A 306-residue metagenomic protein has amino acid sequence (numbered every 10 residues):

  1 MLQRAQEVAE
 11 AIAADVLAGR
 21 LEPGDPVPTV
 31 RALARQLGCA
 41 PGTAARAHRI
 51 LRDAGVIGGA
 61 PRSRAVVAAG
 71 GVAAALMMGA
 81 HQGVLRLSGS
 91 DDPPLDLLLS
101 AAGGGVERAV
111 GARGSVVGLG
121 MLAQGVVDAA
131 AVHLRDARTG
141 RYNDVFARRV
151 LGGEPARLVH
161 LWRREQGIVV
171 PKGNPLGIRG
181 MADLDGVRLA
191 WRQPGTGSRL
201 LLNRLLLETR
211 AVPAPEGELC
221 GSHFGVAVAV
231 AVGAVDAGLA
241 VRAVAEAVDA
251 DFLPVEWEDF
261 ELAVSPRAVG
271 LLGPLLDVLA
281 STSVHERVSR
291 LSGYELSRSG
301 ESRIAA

Functional and structural regions predicted by a protein language model:
M1-V27, A32, Q36, L76: Extreme N-terminal segment that seeds HTH/winged-HTH DNA-binding domains in transcriptional regulators
R46-D96, A101-G103: HTH-adjacent hinge/linker in prokaryotic transcriptional regulators
H81-S90, M181-L200: Short loop->beta-strand "edge-of-pocket" segments that line small-molecule binding or catalytic clefts across diverse
L97-G104, W191-R192, S198-E218: Ligand-binding cleft/hinge of the Venus flytrap
L97-V170: N-terminal segment of the mature folded domain
L134-R148, A227-E256: A ligand-binding cleft/hinge motif common to bilobed small-molecule-binding domains
H160-G167, A250-D277, R298: Periplasmic-binding protein-like
L161-R163, V170-L189: Flexible hinge/capping segments at coil-to-helix
